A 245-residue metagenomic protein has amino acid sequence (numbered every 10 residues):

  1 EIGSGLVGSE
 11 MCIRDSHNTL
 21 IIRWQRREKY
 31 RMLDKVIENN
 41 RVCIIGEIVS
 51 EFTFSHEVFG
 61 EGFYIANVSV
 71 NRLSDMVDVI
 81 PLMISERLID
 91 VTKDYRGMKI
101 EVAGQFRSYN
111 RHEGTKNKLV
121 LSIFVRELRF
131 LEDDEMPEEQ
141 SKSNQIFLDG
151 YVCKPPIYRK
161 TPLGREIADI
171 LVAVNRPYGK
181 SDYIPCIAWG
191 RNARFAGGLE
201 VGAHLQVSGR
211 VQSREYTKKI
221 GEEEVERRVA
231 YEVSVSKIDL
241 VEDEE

Functional and structural regions predicted by a protein language model:
E1-S16: Single conserved hydrophobic/aromatic residue that forms the stacking wall/gate of nucleotide- or nucleobase-binding
L20-E245: Single-stranded nucleic acid-binding surfaces, predominantly the OB-fold ssDNA-binding core
